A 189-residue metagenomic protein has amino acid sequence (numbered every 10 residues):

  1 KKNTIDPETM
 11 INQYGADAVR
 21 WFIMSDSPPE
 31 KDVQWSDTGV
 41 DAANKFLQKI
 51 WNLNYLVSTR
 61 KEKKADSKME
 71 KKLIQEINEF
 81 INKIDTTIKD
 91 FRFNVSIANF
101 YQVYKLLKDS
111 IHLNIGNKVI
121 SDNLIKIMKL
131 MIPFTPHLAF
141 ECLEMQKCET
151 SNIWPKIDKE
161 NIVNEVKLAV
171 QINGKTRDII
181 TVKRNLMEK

Functional and structural regions predicted by a protein language model:
K2, T181-V182: Short clusters of small/polar residues that mark proteolytic maturation junctions
P7-T181: Helix-rich, typically C-terminal accessory recognition domains appended to large enzymatic cores
V182-K189: Glycine-rich, small/acidic residue-mixed loop/short-helix segments
